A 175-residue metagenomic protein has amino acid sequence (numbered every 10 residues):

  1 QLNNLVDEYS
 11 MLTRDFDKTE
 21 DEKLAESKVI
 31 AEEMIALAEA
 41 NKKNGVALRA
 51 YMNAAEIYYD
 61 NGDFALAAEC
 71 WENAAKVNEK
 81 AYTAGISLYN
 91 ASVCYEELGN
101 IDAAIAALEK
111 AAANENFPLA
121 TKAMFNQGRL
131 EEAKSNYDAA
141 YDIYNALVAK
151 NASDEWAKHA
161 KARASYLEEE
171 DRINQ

Functional and structural regions predicted by a protein language model:
E20, L24-S27, F64, I101 (+1 more regions): TPR-repeat structural position
A31-M34, W71, L108, Y144: Hydrophobic/aromatic packing residues within the alpha-helices of TPR/SEL1-like helical repeat arrays
I35-V93: Structured, soluble extracytoplasmic/luminal domains of envelope-associated proteins
L37-A47, A75-A84, A111-A120, L147-A160: Short solvent-exposed coil/turn linkers within tandem alpha-helical repeat scaffolds
